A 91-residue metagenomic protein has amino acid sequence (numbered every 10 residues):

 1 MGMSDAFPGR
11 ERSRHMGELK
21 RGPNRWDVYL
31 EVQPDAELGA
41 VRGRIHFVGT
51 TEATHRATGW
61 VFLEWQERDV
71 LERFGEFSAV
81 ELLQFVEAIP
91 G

Functional and structural regions predicted by a protein language model:
M1, V28-V32, I45-F47, F74-F77 (+1 more regions): Generic hydrophobic secondary-structure signal
M1-D27: Negatively charged, low-complexity tracts enriched in Asp/Glu with abundant Ser/Thr
M1-P8, E52-A57, I89-G91: Generic structural signal for short, solvent-exposed loop/turn connectors between secondary structure elements
F7, E11, W26, T51-H55 (+2 more regions): Generic alpha-helix detector with strongest preference for long hydrophobic helices that associate with membranes
H15, G39-V41, E76, G91: Broad hydrophobic/π-residue packing in well-ordered secondary structure
R21, D35-L38, W65-E67: A short, structured loop/turn motif at beta-sheet edges
W26-V61: A short, structured beta-strand/loop element
T58-G91: Short, compact, well-ordered microdomains
